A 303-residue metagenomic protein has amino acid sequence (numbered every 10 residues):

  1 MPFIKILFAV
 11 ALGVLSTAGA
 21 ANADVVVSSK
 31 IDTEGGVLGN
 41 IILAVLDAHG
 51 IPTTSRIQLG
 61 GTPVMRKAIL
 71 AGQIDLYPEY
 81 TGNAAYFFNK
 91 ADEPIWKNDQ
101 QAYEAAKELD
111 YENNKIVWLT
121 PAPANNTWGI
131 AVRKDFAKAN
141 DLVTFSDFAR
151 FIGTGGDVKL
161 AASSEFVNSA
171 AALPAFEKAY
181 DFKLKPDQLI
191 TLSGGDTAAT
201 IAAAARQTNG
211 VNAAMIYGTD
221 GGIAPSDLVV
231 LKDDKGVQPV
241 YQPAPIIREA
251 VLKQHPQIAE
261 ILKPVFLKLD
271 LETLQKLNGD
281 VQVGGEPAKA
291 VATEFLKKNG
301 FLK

Functional and structural regions predicted by a protein language model:
D24-I42, I57-G61, E165-N168: Extracytoplasmic "Venus flytrap"
T33-P52, P174, K178-Y180: Short, polar/charged alpha-helical segment
E34, E165-A179, P256-K303: An extracytoplasmic/periplasmic, membrane-proximal ligand-sensing/linker region
Q58-G61, G72-A85, A102, S163 (+3 more regions): Beta->alpha turn/N-cap motifs
F88-N98, A105-L119, K183, T208-G210 (+1 more regions): Ligand-binding "clamshell"
Q100-K159, L267-L271: A conserved helix-loop-strand patch within extracytoplasmic ligand-binding domains of the periplasmic binding
W128-K138, Y241-H255: A bilobed periplasmic-binding-protein/Venus flytrap-type ligand-binding module shared by bacterial periplasmic
T154-K232: Ligand-binding pocket segment of bilobal, Venus flytrap-like solute-binding proteins
